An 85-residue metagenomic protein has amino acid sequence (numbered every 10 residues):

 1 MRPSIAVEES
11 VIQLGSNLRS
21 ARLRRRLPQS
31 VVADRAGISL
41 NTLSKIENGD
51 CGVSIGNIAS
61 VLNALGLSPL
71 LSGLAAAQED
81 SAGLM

Functional and structural regions predicted by a protein language model:
M1-R24: A short, Lys/Arg-rich alpha-helix, primarily the initiator
L18, Q29, L40, I55-I58: Helix-turn-helix DNA-binding elements, focusing on the entry/boundary residues of the two helices that contact DNA
R22, A33, L62: The alpha-helix within a helix-turn-helix
R26-S44: Short alpha-helical DNA-recognition segment
D50-N63: Short, basic-rich loop-to-helix N-cap that marks the start of a DNA-contacting helix
S72-M85: Short, charged recognition helix plus adjacent turn of helix-turn-helix-like nucleic-acid-binding domains
